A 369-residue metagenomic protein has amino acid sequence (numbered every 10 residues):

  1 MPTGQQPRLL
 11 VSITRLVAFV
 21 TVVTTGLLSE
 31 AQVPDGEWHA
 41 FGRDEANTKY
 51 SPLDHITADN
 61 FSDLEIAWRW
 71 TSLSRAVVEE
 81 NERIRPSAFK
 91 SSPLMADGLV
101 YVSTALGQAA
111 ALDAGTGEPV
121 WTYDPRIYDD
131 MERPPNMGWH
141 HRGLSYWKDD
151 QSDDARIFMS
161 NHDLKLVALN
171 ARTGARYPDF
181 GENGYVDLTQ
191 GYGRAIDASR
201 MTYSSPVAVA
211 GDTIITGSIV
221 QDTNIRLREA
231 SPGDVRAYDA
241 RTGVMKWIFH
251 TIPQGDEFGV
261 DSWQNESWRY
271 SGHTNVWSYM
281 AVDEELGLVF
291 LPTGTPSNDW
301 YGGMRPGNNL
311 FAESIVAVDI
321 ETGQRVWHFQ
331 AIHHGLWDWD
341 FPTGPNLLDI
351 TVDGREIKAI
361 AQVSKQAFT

Functional and structural regions predicted by a protein language model:
M1-I13: N-terminal secretory signal peptides that target proteins for export/translocation
I13-G26: Bacterial N-terminal signal peptides
T24-P34: Bacterial Sec-dependent signal peptides at the C-terminal "C-region" and cleavage site
Q32-V77, P93-M95, G243: Mature N-terminal segment immediately following signal peptide/propeptide cleavage in secreted/periplasmic
W38-G42, I84-Q108, N136-K165, S199-L227 (+4 more regions): Repeat-blade elements of multi-bladed beta-propeller folds
G42-E45, T57, W68-S74, D97 (+7 more regions): Sec/Tat-exported extracytoplasmic proteins
D59-R75, A109-P135, Q151, L166-A198 (+4 more regions): Extracytoplasmic/lumenal domain signature
E79-R83: Intrinsically disordered, low-complexity Ser/Thr- and acidic-rich flexible linkers and loops, especially at boundaries
